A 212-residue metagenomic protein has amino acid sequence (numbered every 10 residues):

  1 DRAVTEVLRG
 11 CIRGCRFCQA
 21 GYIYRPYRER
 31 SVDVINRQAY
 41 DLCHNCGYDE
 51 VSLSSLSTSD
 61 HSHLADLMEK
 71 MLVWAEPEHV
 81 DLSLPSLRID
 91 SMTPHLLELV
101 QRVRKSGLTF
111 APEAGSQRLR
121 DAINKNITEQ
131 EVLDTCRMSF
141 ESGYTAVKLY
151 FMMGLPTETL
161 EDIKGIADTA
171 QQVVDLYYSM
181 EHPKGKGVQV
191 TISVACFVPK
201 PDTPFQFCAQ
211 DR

Functional and structural regions predicted by a protein language model:
R2-D33: Canonical Radical SAM [4Fe-4S] cluster-binding loop centered on the CxxxCxxC motif and its immediate flanking residues
L8-R9, Y24, Q38-C43, G47: Conserved catalytic alpha/beta cores of large enzymes that bind or transform nucleotide phosphates and polynucleotides
Y22, I123-I127, Q206-R212: Short glycine-enriched, charge-decorated loop/helix-capping segments at active-site entrances that position
R25, P156, F205: Active-site oxyanion-binding pockets that recognize sulfate/phosphate
E29, L160, A209: Ordered, soluble secondary-structure elements with a strong preference for glycine-centered loop motifs and nearby
Y40-A195, P199: Conserved SAM/AdoMet-binding glycine-rich loop
V194-R212: Radical SAM enzyme [4Fe-4S]-AdoMet core and its adjacent flexible, acidic and glycine-rich loops/tails across
